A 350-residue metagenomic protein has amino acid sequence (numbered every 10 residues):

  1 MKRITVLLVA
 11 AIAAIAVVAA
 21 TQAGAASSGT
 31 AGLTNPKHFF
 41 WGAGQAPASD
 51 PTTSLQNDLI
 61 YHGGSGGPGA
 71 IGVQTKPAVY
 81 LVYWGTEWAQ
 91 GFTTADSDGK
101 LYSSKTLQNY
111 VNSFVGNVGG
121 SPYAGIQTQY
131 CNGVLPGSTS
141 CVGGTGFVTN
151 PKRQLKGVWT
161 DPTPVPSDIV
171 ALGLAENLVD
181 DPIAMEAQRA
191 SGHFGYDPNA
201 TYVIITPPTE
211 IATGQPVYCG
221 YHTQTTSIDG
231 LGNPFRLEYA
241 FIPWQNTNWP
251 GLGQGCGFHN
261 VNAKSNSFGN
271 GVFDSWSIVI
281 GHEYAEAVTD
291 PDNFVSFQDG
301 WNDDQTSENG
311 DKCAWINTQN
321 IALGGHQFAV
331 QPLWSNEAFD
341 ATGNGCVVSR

Functional and structural regions predicted by a protein language model:
M1-L8: Bacterial N-terminal signal peptides that target proteins for export
V9-V18: Bacterial N-terminal signal peptides
A19-A25: Sec/Tat signal peptide C-region and signal peptidase I cleavage site
S27-L174, L178, P182: N-terminal carbohydrate-binding/catalytic regions of secreted carbohydrate-active enzymes
T75-Y80, Y123, D197-Y202, F235-E238 (+1 more regions): Loop/turn elements at helix/coil->beta-strand transitions in domains of secreted/extracellular proteins
V142-D229: Active-site-proximal segments of metallohydrolase catalytic domains
V217-D274, D290-R350: Metalloprotease/metallohydrolase-associated module, dominated by Zn2+-dependent proteases
I278-D290: Active-site recognition of the HExxH zinc-binding catalytic motif
